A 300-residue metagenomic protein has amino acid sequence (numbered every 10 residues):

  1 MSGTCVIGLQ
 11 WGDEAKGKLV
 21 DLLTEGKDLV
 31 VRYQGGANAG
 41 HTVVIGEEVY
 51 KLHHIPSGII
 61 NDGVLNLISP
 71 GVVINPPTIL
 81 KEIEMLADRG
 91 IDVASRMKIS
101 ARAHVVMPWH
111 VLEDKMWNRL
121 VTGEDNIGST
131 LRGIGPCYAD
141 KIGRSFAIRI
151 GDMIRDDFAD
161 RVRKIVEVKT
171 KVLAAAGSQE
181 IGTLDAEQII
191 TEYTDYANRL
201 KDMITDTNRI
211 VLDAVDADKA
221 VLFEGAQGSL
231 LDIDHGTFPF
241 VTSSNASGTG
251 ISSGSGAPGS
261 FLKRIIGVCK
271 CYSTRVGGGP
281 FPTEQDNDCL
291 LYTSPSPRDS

Functional and structural regions predicted by a protein language model:
S2-S100, H104-M107, L112: Basic, polar low-complexity surface loops/patches
I7-E14, Y33-G35, G46, H54-P56 (+12 more regions): Fold-independent oxyanion-binding glycine-rich loops and adjacent beta-strand/coil segments at enzyme active sites
K16-L19, T42-I45, W109-E113, I142-R144 (+3 more regions): Short acidic, glycine/serine/threonine-rich loops at helix termini
L22-K27, E48-K51, E113-V121, G143-I150 (+1 more regions): A glycine- and small-aliphatic-rich helix-loop capping segment at beta-alpha/alpha-beta transitions that lines
I79, I83-I210, V221: Internal alpha/beta core interface subdomains
K201-T205, V211-D234, F238-N245: Acidic catalytic cores of enzymes that act on phosphate-bearing nucleotides/polynucleotides
T237, V241-L291: A conserved active-site cap/scaffold subdomain adjacent to cofactor or substrate pockets
Y292-D299: Conserved small/polar residues in nucleotide/adenosyl-binding loops
